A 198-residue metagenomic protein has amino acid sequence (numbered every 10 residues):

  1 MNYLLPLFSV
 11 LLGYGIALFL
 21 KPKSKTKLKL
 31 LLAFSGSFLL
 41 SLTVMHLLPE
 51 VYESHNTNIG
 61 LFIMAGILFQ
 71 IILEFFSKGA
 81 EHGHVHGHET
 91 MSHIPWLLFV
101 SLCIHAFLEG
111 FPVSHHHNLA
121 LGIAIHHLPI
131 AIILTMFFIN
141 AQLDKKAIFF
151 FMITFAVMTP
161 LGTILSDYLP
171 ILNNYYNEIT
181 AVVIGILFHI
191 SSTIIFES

Functional and structural regions predicted by a protein language model:
M1-S198: Intrinsically disordered, metal-sensing/regulatory segments
